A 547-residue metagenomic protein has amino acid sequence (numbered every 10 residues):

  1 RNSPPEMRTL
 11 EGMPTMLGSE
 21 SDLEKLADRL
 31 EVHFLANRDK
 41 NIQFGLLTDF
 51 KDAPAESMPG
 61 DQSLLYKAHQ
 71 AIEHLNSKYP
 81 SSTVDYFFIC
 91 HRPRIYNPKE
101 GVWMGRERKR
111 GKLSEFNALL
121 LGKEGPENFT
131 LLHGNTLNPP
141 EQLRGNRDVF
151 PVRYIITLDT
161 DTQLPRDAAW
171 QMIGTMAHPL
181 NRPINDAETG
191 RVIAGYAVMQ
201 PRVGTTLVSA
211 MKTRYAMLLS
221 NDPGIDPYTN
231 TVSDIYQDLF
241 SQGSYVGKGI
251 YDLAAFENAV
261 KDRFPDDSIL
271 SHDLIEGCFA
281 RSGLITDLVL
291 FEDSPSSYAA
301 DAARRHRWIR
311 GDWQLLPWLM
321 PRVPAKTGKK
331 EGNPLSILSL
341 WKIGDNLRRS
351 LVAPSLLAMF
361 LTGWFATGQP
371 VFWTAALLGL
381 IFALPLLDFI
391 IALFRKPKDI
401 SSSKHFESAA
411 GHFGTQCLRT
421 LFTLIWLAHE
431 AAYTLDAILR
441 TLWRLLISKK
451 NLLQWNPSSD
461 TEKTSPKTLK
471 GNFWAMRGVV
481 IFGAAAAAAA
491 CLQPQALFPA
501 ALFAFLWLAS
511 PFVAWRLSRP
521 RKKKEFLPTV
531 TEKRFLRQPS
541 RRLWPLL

Functional and structural regions predicted by a protein language model:
R1-K329, N333: Internal catalytic domains of large membrane-associated glycosyltransferases
R1-M7, G18-R29, T423, L445-R542: C-terminal amphipathic alpha-helical interaction region
T9, L47-K51, C90-P98, R153 (+5 more regions): Juxtamembrane regulatory segments of integral membrane proteins
L23, D238-S244, R263, D267-S271 (+5 more regions): Membrane-entry segments of alpha-helical transmembrane domains in multi-pass membrane proteins
L26, P98-G101, G125-I156, N185 (+6 more regions): Flexible, glycine/threonine-enriched loop-and-boundary segments that flank and lead into catalytic domains of large
I95, P227-I235, P265, S296 (+4 more regions): Membrane-proximal soluble regions of multi-pass membrane proteins
I250-L253, D273-R281, P295, E331 (+2 more regions): Long hydrophobic segments that form regular secondary structure
R348-K449, R477-K524: Membrane-embedded multi-pass helical conduit in multi-pass membrane proteins, especially envelope-biosynthetic
